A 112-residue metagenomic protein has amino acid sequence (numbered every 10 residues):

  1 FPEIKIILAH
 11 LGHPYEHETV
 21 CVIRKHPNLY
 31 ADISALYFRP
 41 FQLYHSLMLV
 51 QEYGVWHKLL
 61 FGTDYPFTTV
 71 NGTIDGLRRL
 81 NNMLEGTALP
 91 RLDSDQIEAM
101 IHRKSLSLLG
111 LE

Functional and structural regions predicted by a protein language model:
F1-F61: Catalytic pocket-lining loop regions of alpha/beta-barrel enzymes, especially the amidohydrolase/enolase/GH5 lineages
V55-L60, N71-E112: Mid-to-C-terminal alpha-helical segments outside catalytic/metal-binding sites
D64: Catalytic cores of Mg2+-dependent Asp-rich isoprenoid enzymes
